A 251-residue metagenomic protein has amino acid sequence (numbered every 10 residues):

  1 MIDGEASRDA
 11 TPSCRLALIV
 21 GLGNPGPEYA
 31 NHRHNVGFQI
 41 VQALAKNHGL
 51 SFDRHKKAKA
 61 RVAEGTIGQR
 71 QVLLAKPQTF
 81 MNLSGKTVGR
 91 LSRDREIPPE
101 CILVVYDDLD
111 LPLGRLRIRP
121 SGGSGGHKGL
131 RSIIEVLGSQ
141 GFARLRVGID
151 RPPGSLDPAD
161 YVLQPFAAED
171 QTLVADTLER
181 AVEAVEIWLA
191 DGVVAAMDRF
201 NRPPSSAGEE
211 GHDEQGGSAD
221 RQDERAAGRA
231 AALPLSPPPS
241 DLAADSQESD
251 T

Functional and structural regions predicted by a protein language model:
M1-S121, L130-R146, P152-D157, T172-E179 (+3 more regions): Nucleotide and nucleotide-moiety/phosphate-recognizing core
R117-G123, V162-F166: Short glycine-enriched, charge-decorated loop/helix-capping segments at active-site entrances that position
